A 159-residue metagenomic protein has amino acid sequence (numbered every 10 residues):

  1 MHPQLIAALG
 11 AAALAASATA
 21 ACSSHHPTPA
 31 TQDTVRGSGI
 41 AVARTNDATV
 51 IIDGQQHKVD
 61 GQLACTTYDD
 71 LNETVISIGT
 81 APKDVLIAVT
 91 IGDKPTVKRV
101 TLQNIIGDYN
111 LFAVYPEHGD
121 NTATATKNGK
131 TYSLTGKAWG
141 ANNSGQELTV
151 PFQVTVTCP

Functional and structural regions predicted by a protein language model:
M1-L9: Bacterial N-terminal signal peptides that target proteins for export
L5, A18-Q32: Bacterial lipoprotein signal-peptidase II cleavage site
G10-A18: Bacterial N-terminal signal peptides
T28-N128: An ectodomain-focused feature that recognizes extracytoplasmic/extracellular
N104-P159: Acidic, glycine-rich flexible loop segments
